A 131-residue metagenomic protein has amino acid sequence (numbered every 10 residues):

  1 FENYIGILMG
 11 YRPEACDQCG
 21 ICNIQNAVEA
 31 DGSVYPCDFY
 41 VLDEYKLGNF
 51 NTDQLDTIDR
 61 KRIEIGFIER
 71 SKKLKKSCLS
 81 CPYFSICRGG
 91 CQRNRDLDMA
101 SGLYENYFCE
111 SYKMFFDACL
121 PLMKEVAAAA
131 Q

Functional and structural regions predicted by a protein language model:
F1-D43, I86: A C-terminal junction/extension of Radical SAM enzymes
F1-L8, F39-P82: C-terminal accessory region of radical SAM enzymes
N3, N23-N26, N49-N51, N94 (+1 more regions): Detector for Asparagine
R12-P13, N49-T52, K61-R62, R93-D96 (+1 more regions): Surface-exposed beta-strand edges and their flanking turn/coil or helix-capping segments
G20, R70, S101: Residue-level marker of regulatory loop/turn positions in helix-turn-helix DNA-binding domains and in histidine
Q25-E29, Q54-T57, I63-I65, F108-C109 (+1 more regions): Short, surface-exposed, polar/charged, turn-prone segments marking secondary-structure boundaries
D31-V34, L42-Y45, K73-Q131: Radical SAM enzyme core and accessory elements
